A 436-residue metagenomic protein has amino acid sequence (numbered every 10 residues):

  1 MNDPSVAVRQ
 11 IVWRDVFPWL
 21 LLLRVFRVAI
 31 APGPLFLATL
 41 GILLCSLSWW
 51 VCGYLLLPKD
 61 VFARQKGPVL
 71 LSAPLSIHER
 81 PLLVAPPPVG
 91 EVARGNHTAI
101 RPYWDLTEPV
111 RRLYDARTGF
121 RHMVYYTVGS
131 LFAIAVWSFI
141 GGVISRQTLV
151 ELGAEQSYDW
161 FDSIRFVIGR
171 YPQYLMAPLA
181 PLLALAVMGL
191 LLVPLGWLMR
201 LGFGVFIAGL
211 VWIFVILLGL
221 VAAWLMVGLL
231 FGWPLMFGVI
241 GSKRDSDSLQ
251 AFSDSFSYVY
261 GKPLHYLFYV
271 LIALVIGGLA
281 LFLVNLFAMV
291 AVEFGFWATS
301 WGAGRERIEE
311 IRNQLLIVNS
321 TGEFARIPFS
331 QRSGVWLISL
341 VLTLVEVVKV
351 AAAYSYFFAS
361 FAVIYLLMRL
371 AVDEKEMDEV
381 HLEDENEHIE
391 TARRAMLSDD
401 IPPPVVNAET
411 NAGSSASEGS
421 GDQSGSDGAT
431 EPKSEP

Functional and structural regions predicted by a protein language model:
N2-L22, I30-T98, F132, V136 (+6 more regions): Juxtamembrane transition segments at transmembrane-helix termini in multipass membrane proteins
V12, V28-A29, D115-F120, I164-G169 (+3 more regions): Helix-boundary and loop/linker segments of multi-pass membrane transporters
P18, L22, W160, I164 (+9 more regions): Alpha-helical membrane-protein architecture signal
R27, R146-G153, F161-G169, V239 (+2 more regions): Short amphipathic alpha-helical coupling elements at transmembrane boundaries
D105-V128: Short, aromatic-rich amphipathic segments at membrane interfaces that lie adjacent to a transmembrane helix or signal
A135, Y158-R165, G169-L190, G228 (+1 more regions): Mobile, glycine-rich extracellular loop/lid and propeptide segments that shape or gate substrate/ligand access
P194-F206: Short, proline-centered helix/strand-breaking motifs
